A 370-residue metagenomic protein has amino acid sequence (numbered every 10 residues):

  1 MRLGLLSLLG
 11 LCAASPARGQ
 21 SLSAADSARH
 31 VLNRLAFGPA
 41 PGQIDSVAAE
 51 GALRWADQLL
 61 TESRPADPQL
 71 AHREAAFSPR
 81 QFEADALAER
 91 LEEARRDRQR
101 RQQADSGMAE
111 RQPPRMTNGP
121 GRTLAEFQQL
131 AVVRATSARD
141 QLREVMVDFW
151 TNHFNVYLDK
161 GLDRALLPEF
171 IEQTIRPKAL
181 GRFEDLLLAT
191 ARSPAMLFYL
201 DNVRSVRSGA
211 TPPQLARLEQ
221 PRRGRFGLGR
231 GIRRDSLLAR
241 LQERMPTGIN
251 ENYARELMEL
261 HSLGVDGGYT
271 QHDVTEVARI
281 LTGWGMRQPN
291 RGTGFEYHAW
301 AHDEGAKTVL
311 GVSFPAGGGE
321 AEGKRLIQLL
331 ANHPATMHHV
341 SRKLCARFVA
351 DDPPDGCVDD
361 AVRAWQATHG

Functional and structural regions predicted by a protein language model:
R2-A13: Bacterial N-terminal signal peptides
S15-G19: Sec/Tat signal peptide C-region and signal peptidase I cleavage site
Q20-A48: Mature N-terminal segment immediately following signal peptide/propeptide cleavage in secreted/periplasmic
Q20-S27, S137-L142, G248, G268-Y269 (+1 more regions): Structural motif
H30-P39, R134, N152, E259-L263 (+2 more regions): Short, hydrophobic/amphipathic alpha-helical patches that form generic packing surfaces within helical domains
R34, L59, A189-T190: Conserved catalytic core of Hanks-type protein kinase domains
P41-H153, L158-E169, Q173-K178, Y199-V203 (+5 more regions): N-terminal accessory alpha/beta regions
F127-Q128, D163-G370: Active-site substrate-binding loop specific to GH73 endo-beta-N-acetylglucosaminidase modules in bacterial autolysins
